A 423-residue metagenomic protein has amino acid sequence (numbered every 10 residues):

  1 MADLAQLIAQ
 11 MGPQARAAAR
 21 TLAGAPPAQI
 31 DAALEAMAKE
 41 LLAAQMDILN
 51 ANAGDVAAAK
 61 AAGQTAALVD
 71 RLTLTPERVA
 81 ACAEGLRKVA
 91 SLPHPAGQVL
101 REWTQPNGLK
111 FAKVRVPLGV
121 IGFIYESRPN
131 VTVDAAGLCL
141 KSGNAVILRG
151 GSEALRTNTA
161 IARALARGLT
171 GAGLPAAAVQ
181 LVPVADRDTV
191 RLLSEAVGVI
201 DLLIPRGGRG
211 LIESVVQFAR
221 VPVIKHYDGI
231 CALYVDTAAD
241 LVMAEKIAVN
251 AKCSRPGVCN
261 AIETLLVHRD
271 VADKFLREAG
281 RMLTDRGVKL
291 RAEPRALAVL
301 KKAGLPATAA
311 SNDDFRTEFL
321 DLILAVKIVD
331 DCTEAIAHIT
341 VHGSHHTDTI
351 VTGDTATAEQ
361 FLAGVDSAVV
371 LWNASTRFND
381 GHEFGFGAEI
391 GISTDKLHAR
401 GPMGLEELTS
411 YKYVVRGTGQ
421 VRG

Functional and structural regions predicted by a protein language model:
M1-F111: N-terminal Rossmann-like NAD(P)+-binding subdomain of aldehyde/semialdehyde dehydrogenases
A5, S127-N130, D134-A145, A160 (+4 more regions): ALDH superfamily catalytic-core signature
A18-G24, T264-V267, D321-D330, H345-I350: Short, well-ordered beta-strand elements within core beta-sheets of diverse protein domains
A25-D31, A96, A172-V179, R255-A261 (+4 more regions): Flexible, glycine/charged-enriched surface loops at secondary-structure junctions
A32, E278, V299-L300, C332 (+1 more regions): C-terminal core of ALDH-fold dehydrogenases
S91, L100-V242: Rossmann-like NAD(P) dinucleotide-binding subdomain of oxidoreductase/dehydrogenase enzymes
L233-A238, L266-R269, I328-V329, V351-G353 (+1 more regions): Short beta-strand-to-turn element immediately C-terminal to the catalytic PLP-Schiff-base lysine in fold type I
